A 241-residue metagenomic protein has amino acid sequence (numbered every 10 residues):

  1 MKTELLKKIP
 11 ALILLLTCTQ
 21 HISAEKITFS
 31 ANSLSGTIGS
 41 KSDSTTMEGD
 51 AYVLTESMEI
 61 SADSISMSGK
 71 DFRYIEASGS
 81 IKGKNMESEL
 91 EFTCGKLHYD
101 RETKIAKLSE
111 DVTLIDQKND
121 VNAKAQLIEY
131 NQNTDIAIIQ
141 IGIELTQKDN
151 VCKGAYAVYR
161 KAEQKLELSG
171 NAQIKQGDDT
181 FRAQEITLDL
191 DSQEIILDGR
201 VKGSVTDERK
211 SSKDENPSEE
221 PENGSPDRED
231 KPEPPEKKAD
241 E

Functional and structural regions predicted by a protein language model:
K2, L16-C18, S44: Intrinsically disordered/low-complexity terminal segments and short unstructured peptides
K2-P10: Bacterial N-terminal signal peptides that target proteins for export
L5, I22-S23: N-terminal targeting/docking segments
I9-T19: Bacterial N-terminal signal peptides
S23-E241: N-terminal amphipathic/hydrophobic interface segments
